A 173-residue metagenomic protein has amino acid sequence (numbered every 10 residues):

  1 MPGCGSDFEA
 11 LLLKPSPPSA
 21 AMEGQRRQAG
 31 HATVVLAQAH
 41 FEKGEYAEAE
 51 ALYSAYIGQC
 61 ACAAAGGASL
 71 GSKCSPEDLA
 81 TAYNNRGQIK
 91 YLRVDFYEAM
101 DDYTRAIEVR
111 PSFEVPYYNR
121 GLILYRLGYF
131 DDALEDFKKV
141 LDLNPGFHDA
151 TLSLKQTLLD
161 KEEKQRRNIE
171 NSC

Functional and structural regions predicted by a protein language model:
M1-C173: Alpha-helical tetratricopeptide repeat
